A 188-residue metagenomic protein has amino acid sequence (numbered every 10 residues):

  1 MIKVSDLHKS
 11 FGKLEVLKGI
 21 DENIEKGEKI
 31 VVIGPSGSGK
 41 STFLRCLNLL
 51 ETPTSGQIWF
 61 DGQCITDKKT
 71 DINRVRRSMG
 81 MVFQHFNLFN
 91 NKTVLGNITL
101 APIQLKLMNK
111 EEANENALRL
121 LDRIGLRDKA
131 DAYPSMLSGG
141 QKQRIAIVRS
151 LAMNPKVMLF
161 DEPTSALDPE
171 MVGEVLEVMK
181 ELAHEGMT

Functional and structural regions predicted by a protein language model:
M1-T188: ABC family nucleotide-binding domain
